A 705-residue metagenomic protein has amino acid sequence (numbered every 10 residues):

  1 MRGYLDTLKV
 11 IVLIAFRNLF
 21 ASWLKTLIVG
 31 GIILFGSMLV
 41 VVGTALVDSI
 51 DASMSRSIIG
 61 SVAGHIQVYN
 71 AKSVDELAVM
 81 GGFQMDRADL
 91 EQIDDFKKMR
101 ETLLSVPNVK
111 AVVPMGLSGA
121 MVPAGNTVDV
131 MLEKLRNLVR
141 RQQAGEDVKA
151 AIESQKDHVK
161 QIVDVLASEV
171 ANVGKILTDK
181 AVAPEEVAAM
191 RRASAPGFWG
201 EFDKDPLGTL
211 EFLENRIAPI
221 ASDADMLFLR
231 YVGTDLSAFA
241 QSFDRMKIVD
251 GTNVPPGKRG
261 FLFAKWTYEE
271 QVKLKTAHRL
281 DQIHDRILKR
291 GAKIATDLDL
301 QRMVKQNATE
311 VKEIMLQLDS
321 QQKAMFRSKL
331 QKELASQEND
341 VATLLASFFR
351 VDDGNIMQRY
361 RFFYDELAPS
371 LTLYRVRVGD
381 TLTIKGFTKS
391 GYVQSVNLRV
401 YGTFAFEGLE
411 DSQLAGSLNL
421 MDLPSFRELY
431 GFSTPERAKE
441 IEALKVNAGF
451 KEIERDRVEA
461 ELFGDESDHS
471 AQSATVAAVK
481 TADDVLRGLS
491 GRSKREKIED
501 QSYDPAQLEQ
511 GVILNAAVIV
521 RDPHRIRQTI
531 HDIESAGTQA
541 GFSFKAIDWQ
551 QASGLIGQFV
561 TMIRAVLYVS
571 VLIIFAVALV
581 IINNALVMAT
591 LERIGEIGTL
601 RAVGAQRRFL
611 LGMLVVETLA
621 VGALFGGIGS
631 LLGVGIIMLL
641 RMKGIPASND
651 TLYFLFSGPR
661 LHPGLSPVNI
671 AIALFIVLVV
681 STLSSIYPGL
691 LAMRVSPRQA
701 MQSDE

Functional and structural regions predicted by a protein language model:
M1-A45, D704-E705: N-terminal Sec/SRP start-transfer signal
A15, I28, V40-A45, R564-A602 (+2 more regions): A hydrophobic alpha-helix feature that marks transmembrane segments and, especially, their cytosolic C-terminal ends
T44-R230, A240-Q241, D250-T252, G257 (+1 more regions): Hydrophobic, regular-secondary-structure patches
L46, I50, A517, D522-A576 (+1 more regions): Peri-transmembrane interface segments
N172-D223, L227-N253, R259-T538, S543: Basic-flanked hydrophobic alpha-helices used for secretion and membrane insertion
V587, I594-R641: Transmembrane alpha-helical interface segments in multi-pass membrane proteins
G627-I672, I686, L690, R694: Short helix-loop junctions at transmembrane helix boundaries
L690-E705: Short cytosolic juxtamembrane segments of multi-pass membrane proteins
